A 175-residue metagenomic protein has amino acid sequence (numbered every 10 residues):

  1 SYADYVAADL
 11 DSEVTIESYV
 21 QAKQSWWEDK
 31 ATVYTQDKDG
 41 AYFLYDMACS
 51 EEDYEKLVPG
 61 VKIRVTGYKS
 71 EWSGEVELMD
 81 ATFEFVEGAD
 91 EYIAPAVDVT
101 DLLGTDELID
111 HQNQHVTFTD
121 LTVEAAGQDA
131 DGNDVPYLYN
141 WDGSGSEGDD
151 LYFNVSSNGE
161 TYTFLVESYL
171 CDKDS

Functional and structural regions predicted by a protein language model:
S1-S175: OB-fold single-stranded nucleic acid-binding module
